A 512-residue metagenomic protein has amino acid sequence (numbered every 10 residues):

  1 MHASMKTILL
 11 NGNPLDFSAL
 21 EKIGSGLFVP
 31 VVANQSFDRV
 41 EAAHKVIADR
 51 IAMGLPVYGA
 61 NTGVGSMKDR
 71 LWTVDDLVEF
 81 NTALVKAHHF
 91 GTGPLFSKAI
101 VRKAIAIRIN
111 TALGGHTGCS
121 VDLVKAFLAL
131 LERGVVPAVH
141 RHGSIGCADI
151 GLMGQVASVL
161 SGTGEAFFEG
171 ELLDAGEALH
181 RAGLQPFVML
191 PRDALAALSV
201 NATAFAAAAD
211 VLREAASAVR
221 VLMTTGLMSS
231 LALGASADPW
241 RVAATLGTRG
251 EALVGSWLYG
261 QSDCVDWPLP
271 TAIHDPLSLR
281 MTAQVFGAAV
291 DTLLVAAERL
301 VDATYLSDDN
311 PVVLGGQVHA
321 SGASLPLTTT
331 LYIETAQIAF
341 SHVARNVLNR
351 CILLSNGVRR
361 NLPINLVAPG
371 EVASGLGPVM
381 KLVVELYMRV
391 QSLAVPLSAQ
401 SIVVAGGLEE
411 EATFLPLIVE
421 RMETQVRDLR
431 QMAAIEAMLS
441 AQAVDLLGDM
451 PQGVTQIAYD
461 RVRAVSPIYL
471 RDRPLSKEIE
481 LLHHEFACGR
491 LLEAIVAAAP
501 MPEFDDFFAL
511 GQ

Functional and structural regions predicted by a protein language model:
H2-G54, N81-V139, A243-A244: Glycine-rich, flexible loop motifs
A3-F28, V32-R39, A43-V46, I51 (+3 more regions): C-terminal auxiliary extensions adjacent to catalytic cores
M53-V57, R70, V254: Polyanion/phosphate-binding surface patch
Y58-A83, A87-A112, A138-S161, E171 (+4 more regions): FAD-binding core of FAD-dependent oxidoreductases, characterized by glycine-rich FAD pyrophosphate-binding loops
V64, T111, L131, G143-I145 (+2 more regions): Acidic, glycine-rich active-site loops and adjacent beta-strand->loop/helix elements that engage anionic groups
